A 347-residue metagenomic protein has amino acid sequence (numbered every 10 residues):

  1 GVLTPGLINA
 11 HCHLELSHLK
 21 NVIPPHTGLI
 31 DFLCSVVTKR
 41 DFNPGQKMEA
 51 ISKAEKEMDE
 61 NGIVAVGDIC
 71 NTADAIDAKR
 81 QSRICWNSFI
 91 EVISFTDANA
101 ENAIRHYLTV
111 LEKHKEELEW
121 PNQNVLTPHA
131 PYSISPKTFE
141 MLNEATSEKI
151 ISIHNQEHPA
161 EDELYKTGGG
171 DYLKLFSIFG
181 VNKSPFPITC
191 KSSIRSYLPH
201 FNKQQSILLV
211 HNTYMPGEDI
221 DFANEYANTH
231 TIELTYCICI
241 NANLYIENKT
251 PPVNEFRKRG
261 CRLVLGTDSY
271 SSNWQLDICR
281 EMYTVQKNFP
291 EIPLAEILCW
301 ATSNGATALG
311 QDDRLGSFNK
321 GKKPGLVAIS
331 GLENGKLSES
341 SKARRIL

Functional and structural regions predicted by a protein language model:
V2, K20-R83, R105-E119: Alpha-helical scaffold segments that flank or form the walls of functional sites
G6-S17, I150-P159: Histidine-centered catalytic micro-motifs
H11, G62, V66, L126 (+8 more regions): Divalent metal-coordination and catalytic microenvironments
H13, N71, E91-F95, H129-P131 (+4 more regions): Active-site beta-loop-alpha junctions enriched in small/polar residues
H18-E49, N87-I93, P159-Q205, V285: Active-site gating loops and adjacent loop-to-helix segments of metal-dependent hydrolytic enzymes
D77-Q81, R105-T235, E247-L263, D313: Histidine/acidic residue-rich metal-binding segments in metalloenzymes
C85-A100, I150-S152, Q156: Acidic, His- and aromatic-enriched active-site or binding-groove loops in soluble protein domains that engage sugars
L173, N202, C239, K249-G331: His/Asp/Glu-enriched, well-ordered alpha-helical/loop segment that forms or immediately abuts the divalent-metal
